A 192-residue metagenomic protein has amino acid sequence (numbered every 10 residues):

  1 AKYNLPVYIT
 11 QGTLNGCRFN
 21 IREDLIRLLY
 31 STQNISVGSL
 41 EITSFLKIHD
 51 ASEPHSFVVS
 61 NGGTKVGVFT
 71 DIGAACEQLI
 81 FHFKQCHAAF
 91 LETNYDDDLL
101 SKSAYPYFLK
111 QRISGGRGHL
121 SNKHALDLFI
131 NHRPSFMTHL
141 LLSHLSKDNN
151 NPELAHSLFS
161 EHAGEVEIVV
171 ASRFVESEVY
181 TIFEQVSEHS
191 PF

Functional and structural regions predicted by a protein language model:
A1-Q33: Active-site HxH/HxHxD metal-binding segment of metal-dependent hydrolases
A1-Y3, G62-G63, S135-L141: Short, surface-exposed connector motifs at secondary-structure boundaries
K2-V7, K65-V66, E167: Short active-site oxyanion
T13-F19, N149-N150, E176-V179: Short, charged/polar "capping" segments at the starts of alpha-helices and the immediately preceding loops
Y30-A88, V179-P191: Core dinuclear metal-dependent hydrolase active-site scaffold
E77-S172: Cap/insert and terminal regions of metallo-dependent hydrolase folds
L158, E165-F192: Binuclear metal-dependent phosphoesterase catalytic core
